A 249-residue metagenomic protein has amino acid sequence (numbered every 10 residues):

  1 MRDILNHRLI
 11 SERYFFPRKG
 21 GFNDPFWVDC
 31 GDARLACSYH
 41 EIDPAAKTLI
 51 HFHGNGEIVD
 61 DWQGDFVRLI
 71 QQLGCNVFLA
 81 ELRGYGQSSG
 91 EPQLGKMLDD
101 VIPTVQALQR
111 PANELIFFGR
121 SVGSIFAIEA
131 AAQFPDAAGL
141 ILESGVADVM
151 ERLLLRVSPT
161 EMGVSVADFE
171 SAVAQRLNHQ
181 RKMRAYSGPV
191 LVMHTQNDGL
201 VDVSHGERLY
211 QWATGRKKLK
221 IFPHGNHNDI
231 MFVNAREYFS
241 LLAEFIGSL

Functional and structural regions predicted by a protein language model:
M1-D29, R34-S38: An N-terminal hydrophobic leader/cap segment in hydrolases
N55-R68: The serine-hydrolase catalytic nucleophile loop
D65, H179, G188, D202-Q211: Short alpha-helix in the alpha/beta-hydrolase fold that links the catalytic acid
I70-S89: Conserved alpha/beta-hydrolase
E91-R110: Alpha/beta-hydrolase active-site loop
E129-A185, I221: Hydrolase active-site cap/lid region
A185-S187, V192-H194, D198: Short beta-strand/loop motif that positions the catalytic acidic residue of the alpha/beta-hydrolase fold
G225-R236: Catalytic histidine-centered segment of alpha/beta-hydrolase-like enzymes
